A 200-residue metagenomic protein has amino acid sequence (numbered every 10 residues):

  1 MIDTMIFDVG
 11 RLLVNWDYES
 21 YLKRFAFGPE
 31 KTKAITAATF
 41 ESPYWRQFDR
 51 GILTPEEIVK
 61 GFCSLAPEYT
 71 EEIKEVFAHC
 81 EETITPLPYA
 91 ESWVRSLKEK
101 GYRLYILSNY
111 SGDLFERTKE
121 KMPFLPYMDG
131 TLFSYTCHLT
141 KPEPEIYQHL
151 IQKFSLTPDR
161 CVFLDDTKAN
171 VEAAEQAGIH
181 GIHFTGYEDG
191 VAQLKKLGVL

Functional and structural regions predicted by a protein language model:
M1-I2, F7, S111-G112, E116-L200: Asp-based, Mg2+/Mn2+-dependent phosphohydrolase catalytic module
I2-S92, E99, S111-L114: N-terminal helical cap/lid subdomain that shapes the substrate entry/recognition surface in HAD-like hydrolases
R24, I52-L53, G101, T118 (+2 more regions): Amphipathic alpha-helical interaction segments
S92-R95, E99, Q152, E172: Surface-exposed alpha-helical segments enriched in charged/polar residues
E99-G101, G178: Glycine-centered short loops/turns at secondary-structure junctions
S108: Conserved phosphate-coupling serine/threonine residues in phosphotransfer and NTP-handling enzymes
